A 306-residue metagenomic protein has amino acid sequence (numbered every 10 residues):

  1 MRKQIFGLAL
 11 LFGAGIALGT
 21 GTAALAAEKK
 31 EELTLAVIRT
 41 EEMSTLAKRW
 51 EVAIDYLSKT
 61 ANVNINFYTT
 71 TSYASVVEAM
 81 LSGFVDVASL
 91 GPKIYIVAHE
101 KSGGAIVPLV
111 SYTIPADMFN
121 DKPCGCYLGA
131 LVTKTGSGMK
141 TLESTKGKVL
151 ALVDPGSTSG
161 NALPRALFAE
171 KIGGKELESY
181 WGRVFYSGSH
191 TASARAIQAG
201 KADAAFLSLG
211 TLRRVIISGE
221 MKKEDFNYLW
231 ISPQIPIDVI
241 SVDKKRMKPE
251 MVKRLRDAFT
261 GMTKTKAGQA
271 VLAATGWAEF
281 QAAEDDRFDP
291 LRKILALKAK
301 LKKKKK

Functional and structural regions predicted by a protein language model:
A26-V97, K101: Extracytoplasmic small-molecule ligand-binding "clamshell" domains of the periplasmic binding protein/Venus flytrap
K29-A36, E41-V52, V242, R246-K306: An extracytoplasmic/periplasmic, membrane-proximal ligand-sensing/linker region
R39, L128-M139, I235-P249: A bilobed periplasmic-binding-protein/Venus flytrap-type ligand-binding module shared by bacterial periplasmic
V52-A61, P123, S159-Y186, R214-M221 (+3 more regions): Ligand-binding cleft/hinge of the Venus flytrap
F67-E78, G91-K93, K175-R195, P236: Short helix-initiation/N-cap motifs at beta->coil->alpha
S89-G104, P164-E170, Q198-A199, D203-K223: A ligand-binding cleft/hinge motif common to bilobed small-molecule-binding domains
A105-C124, Y180-G182, I216-Q234: Short beta-strand->loop
S111-N161, A166, I172: A conserved helix-loop-strand patch within extracytoplasmic ligand-binding domains of the periplasmic binding
